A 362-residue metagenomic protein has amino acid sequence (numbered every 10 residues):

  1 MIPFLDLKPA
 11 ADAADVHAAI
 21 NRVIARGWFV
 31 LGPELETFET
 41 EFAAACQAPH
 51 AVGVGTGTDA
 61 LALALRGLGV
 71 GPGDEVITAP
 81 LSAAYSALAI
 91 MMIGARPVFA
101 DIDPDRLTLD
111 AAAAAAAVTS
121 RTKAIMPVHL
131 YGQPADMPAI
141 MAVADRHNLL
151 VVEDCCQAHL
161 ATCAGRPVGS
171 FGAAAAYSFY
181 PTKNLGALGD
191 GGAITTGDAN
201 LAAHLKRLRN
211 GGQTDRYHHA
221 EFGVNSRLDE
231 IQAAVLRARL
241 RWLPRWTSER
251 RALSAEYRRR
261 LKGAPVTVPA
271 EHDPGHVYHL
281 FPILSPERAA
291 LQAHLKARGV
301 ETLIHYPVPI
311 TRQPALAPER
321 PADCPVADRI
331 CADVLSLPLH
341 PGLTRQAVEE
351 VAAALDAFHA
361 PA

Functional and structural regions predicted by a protein language model:
M1-W28, P33, P338: N-terminal "arm"/small-domain region of PLP-dependent enzymes with the aminotransferase-like
W28-E75, S86-I93, F99-D101, R166: Phosphate-binding glycine-rich loop
L35-E41, A45-A51, A112, A124-V128 (+3 more regions): PLP-dependent aminotransferase class I/II
V52, I77, V98, V151-V152 (+3 more regions): Structural detector of well-ordered beta-strand residues that form the stable sheet scaffold of enzyme domains
G53, T78, F99, I194 (+1 more regions): Conserved SAM-binding loop
R66-C155, T162: PLP-dependent aminotransferase-like
A89-I90, V143, P167, N184 (+1 more regions): Hydrophobic/aromatic ligand-binding patch that stacks against planar heteroaromatic rings of cofactors or nucleotides
E153-L188, D215-A220: Conserved active-site segment immediately N-terminal to the catalytic lysine that forms the internal aldimine
